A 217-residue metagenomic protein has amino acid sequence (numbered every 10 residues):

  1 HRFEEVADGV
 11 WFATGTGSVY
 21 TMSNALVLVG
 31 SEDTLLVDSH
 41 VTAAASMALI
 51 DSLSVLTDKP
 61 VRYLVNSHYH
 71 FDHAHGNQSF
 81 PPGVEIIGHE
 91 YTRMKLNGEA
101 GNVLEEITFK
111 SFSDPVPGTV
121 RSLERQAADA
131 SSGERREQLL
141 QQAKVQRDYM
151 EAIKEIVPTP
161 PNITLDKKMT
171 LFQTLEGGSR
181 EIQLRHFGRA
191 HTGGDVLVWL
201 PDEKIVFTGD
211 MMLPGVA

Functional and structural regions predicted by a protein language model:
R2-F3, T159-R185: Short, conserved active-site entrance elements at the starts or edges of catalytic domains
E4-S52, V196-D210: Conserved beta-strand hairpin/beta-sheet module of binuclear metal-dependent hydrolase folds, prominently
V10, V84, N162, I182 (+1 more regions): Short, conserved active-site loop motifs that form the nucleotide-linked donor/cofactor pocket
F12, L35-D38, R62-N66, Q183-R185: Short catalytic-loop micro-motif centered on adjacent basic/acidic residues
T16-G17, I153-E155, P160-I163, H186-R189: Short Gly/Pro-enriched turn/cap motifs at secondary-structure boundaries
A45, D51-P161, T170, T174-E176 (+1 more regions): Active-site HxH/HxHxD metal-binding segment of metal-dependent hydrolases
S179-A217: Active-site-proximal loop/helix segments of hydrolase catalytic cores
